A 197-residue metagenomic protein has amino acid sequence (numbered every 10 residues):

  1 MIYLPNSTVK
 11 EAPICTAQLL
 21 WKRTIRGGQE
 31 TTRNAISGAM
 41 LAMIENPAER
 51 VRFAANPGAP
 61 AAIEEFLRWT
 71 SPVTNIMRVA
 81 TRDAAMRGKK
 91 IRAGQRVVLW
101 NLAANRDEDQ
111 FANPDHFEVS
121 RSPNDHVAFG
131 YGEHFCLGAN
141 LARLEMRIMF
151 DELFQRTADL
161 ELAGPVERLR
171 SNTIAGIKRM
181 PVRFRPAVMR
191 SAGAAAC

Functional and structural regions predicted by a protein language model:
M1-C197: Cytochrome P450
